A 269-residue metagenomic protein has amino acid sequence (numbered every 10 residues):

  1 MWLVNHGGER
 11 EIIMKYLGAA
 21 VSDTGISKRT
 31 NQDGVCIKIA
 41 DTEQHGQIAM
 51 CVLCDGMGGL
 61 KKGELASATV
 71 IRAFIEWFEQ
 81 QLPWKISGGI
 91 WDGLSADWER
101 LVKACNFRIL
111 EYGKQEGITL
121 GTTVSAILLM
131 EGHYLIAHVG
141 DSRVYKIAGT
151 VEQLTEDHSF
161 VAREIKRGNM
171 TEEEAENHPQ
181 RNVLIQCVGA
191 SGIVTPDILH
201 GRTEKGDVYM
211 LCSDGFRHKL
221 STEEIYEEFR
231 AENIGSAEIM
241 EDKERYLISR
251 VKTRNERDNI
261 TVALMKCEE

Functional and structural regions predicted by a protein language model:
W2-E269: PP2C/PPM-type serine/threonine phosphatase catalytic domain
